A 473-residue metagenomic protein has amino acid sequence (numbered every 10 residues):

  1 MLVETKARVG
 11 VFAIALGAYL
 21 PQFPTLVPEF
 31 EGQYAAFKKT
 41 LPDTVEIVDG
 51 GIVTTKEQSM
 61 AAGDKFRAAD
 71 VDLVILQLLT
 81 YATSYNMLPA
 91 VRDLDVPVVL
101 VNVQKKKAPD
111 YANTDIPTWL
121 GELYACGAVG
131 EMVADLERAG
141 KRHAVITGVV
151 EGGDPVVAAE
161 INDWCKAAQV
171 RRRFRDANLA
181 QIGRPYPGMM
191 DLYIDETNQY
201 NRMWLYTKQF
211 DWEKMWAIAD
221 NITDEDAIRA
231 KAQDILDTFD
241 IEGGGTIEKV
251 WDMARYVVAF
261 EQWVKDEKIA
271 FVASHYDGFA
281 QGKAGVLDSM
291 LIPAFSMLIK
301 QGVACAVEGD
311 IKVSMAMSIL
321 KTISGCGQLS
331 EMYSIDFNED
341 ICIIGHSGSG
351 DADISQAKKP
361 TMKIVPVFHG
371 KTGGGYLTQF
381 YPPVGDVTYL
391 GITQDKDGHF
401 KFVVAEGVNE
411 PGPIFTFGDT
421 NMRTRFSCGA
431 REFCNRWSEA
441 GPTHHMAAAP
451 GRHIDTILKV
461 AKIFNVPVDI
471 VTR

Functional and structural regions predicted by a protein language model:
L2, K6-V9, K107-A232, L236-F239: Cap/lid and interdomain-hinge subdomains that line or gate substrate/regulatory clefts in soluble alpha/beta enzymes
E31-T55, R142-G148, L205-D211: Short beta-strand elements in bilobed, periplasmic/extracellular small-molecule ligand-binding domains
S59-V71, L88-A90, V257-D266: Short, well-structured alpha-helical segments in soluble
V71-T80, V99-V101, I269-H275: Periplasmic-binding protein-like
P89-I116, L120-A128, P293-E308: Short, acidic/small-residue loops that bind anionic groups at enzyme active sites
A230-I323: Long, internal scaffold/assembly segments composed of regular secondary structure
S296-T416: C-terminal catalytic subdomain
G370-R473: Extended hydrophobic packing segments that form well-structured cores
